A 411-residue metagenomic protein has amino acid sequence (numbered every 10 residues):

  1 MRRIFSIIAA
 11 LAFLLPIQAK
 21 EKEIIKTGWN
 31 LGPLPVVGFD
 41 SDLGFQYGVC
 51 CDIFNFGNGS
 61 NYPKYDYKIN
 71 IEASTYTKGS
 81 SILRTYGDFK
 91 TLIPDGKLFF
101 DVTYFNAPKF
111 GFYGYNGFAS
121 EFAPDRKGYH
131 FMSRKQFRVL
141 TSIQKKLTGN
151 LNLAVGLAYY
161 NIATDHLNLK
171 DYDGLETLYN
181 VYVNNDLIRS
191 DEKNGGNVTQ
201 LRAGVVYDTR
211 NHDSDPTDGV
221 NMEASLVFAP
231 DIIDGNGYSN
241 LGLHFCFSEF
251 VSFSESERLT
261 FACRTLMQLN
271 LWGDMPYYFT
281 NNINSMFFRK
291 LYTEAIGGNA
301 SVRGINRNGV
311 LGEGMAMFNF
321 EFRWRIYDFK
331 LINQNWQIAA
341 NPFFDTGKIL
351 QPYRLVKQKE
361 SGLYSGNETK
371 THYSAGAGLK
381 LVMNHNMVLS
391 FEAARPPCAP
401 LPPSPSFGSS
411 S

Functional and structural regions predicted by a protein language model:
K20-N30, G57-D66, L92-K97, G149-N150 (+8 more regions): Short loop/turn motifs that connect adjacent beta-strands in outer-membrane beta-barrel proteins
E23-L31, G38-N197, R202, A394-L401 (+1 more regions): Gram-negative/organellar outer-membrane beta-barrel architecture
L31-P33, Y47-V49, S81-T85, K135-T141 (+8 more regions): Hydrophobic, lipid-facing positions within transmembrane beta-strands of outer-membrane proteins
P33-P35, I69-A73, L98-V102, L153-V155 (+7 more regions): Membrane-embedded beta-strand positions of outer-membrane beta-barrel proteins
V49-I69, R202-E249, G376-V382, M387-S390: Surface-exposed extracellular loop regions of Gram-negative outer-membrane beta-barrel proteins
F54-N58, E72-K78, A107-K109, I162-T164 (+7 more regions): Sequence/structural signature of outer-membrane beta-barrel proteins
N70-E72, P124-Y129, D186-D191, A229-G235 (+2 more regions): Extracellular loop and loop/strand-boundary signature of outer-membrane beta-barrel proteins
H212-L331: C-terminal outer-membrane beta-barrel translocator/porin domains of Gram-negative envelope proteins and their
